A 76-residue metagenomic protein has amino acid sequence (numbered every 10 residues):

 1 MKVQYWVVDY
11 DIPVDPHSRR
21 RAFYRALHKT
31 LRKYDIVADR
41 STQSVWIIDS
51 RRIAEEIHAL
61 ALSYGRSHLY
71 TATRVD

Functional and structural regions predicted by a protein language model:
M1, Y5, Y24, R32-D35 (+1 more regions): A generic structural signal for ordered alpha-helices
M1-P16: Short glycine-/aliphatic-rich beta-strand segments at the starts of folded cytosolic domains
P13-D15, R21-R32: N-terminal leader segment of winged-helix/HTH proteins
P16-F23, R52-H58: Short, conserved charged micro-motifs
K29-D76: Short, intrinsically disordered low-complexity segments
